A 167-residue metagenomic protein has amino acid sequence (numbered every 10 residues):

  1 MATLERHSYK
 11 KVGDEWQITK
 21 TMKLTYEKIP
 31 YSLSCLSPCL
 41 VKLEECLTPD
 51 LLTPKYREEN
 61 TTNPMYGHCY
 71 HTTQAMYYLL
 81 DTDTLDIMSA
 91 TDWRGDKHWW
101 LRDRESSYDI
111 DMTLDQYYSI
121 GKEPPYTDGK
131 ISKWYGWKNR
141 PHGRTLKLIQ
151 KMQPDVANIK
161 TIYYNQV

Functional and structural regions predicted by a protein language model:
A2-V167: A structural boundary/capping signal
